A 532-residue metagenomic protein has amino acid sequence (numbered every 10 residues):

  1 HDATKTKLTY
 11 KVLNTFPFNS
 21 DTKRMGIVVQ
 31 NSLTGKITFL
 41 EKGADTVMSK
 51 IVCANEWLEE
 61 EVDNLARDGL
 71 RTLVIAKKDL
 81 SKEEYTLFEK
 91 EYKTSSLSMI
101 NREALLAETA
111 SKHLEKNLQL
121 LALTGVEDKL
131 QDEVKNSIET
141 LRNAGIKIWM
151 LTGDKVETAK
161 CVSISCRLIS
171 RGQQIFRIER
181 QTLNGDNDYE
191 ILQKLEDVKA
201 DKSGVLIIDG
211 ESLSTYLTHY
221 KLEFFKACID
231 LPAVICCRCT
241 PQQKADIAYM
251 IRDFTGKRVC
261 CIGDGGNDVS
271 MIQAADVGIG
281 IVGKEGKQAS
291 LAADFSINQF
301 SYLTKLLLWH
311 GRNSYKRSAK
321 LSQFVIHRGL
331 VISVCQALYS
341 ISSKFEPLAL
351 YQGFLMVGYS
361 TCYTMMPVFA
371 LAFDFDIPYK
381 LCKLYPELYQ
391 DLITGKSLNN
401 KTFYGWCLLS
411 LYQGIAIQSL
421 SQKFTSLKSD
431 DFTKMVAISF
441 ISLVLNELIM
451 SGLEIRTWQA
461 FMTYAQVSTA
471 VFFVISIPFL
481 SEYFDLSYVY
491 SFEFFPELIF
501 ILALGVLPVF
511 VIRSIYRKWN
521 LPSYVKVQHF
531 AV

Functional and structural regions predicted by a protein language model:
H1-L120, V126, K135, E139-L168 (+3 more regions): Cytosolic catalytic regions of ATP/NTP-dependent phosphoryl-transfer enzymes
D45-I51, N117-G125, I229-C237, R252 (+1 more regions): Short, basic, glycine/proline-bearing loop/turn elements
N55-D63, A122-D128, D294-G311: E2/UBC-UEV (E2-variant) core
T124-E127, G145, W149, V234 (+2 more regions): Short, charged/polar micro-motifs that form catalytic or ligand-binding hotspots
T140, S165-C261, G265, V269 (+3 more regions): Membrane-embedded transport module
V489-L498: Loop-to-transmembrane alpha-helix initiation sites
Q528-V532: Cytosolic, intrinsically disordered low-complexity tails and loops of eukaryotic multi-pass membrane proteins
